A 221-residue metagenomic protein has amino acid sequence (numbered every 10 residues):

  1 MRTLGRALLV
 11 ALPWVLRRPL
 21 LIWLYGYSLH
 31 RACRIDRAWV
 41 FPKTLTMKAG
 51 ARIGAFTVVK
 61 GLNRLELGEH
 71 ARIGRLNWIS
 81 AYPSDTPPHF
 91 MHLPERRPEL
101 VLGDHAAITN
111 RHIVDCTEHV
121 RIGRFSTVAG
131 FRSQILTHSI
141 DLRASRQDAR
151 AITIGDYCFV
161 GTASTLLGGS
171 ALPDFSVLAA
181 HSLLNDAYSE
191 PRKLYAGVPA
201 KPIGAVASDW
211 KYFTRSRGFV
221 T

Functional and structural regions predicted by a protein language model:
M1-Q134, G155-Y157, A163-G169, D174 (+2 more regions): Domain-scale signature associated with acetyltransferase and cell-envelope carbohydrate enzymes
R132-A149, Y157: A contiguous binding-surface segment within folded domains or other stable secondary-structure elements
S182: Glycine-rich GHKL/ HATPase_c ATP-binding element in histidine kinases
